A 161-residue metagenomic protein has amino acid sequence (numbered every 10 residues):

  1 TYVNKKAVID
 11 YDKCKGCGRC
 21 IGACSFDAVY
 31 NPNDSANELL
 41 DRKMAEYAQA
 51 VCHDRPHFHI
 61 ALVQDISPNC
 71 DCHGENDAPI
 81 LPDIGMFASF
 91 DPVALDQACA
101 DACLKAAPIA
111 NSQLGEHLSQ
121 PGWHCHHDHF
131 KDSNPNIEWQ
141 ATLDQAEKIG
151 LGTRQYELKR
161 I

Functional and structural regions predicted by a protein language model:
T1-I161: Extended, low-polarity segments enriched in aliphatic/aromatic residues
